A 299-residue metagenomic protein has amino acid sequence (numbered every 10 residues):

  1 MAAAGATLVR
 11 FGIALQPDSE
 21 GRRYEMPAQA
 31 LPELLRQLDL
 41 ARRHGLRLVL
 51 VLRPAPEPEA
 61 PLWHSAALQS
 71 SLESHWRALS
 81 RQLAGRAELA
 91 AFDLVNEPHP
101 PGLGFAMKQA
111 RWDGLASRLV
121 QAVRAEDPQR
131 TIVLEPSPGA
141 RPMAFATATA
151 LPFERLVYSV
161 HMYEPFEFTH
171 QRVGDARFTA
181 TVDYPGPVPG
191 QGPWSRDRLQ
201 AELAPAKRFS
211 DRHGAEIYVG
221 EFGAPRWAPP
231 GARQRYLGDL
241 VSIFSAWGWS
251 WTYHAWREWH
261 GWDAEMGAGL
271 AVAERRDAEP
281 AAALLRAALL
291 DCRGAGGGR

Functional and structural regions predicted by a protein language model:
M1-E57, Q69, A78, W112-D127 (+2 more regions): Aromatic-lined substrate-binding rim segments of carbohydrate-active enzymes
G12-L15, R53-P56, V95, P136-P138 (+1 more regions): Short, solvent-exposed turn/loop segments enriched in Gly/Ser/Thr/Pro and often Arg
P17-E20, P56-E59, P100-G102, R141-P142 (+1 more regions): Short, solvent-exposed loop/turn segments at secondary-structure junctions
E20, F166-T169, G261: Short, solvent-exposed loop/turn elements at domain surfaces
G21-M26, P61-H64, L103-K108, A146 (+1 more regions): Short, solvent-exposed loop/turn segments at secondary-structure boundaries
L48-L50, I217, W251: Hydrophobic beta-strand scaffold residues
A66, S70-P193, Q200-P225, A246-W249: Active-site region of glycoside hydrolase catalytic domains
P229-R299: Aromatic-rich peripheral "rim/lid" segments of glycoside hydrolase catalytic domains that contact and position glycan
